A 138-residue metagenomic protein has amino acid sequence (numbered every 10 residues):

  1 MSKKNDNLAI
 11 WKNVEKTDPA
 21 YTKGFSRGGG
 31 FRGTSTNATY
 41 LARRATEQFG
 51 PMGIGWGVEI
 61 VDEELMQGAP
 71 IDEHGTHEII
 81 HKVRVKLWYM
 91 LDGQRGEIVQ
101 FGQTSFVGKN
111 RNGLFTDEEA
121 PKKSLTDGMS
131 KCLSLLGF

Functional and structural regions predicted by a protein language model:
M1-A42: N-terminal, Lys/Arg- and Ser/Thr-rich interaction peptides
L41-R44, Q48-F138: Positively charged, aromatic-enriched nucleic acid-contacting surfaces
